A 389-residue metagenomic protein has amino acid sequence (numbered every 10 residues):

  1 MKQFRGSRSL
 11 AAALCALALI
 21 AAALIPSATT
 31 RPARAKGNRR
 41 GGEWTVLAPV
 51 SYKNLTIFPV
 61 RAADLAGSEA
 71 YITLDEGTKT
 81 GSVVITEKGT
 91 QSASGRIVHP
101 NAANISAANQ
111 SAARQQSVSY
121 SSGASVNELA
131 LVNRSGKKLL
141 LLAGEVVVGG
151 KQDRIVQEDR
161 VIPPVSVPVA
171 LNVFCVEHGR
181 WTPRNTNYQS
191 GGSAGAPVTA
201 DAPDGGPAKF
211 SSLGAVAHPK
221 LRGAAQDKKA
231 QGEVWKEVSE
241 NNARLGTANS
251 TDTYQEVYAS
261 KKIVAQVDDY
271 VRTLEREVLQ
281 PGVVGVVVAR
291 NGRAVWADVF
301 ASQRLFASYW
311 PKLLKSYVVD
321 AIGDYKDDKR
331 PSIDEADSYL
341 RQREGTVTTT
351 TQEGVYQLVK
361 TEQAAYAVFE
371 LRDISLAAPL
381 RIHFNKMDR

Functional and structural regions predicted by a protein language model:
K2-C15: Bacterial N-terminal signal peptides that target proteins for export
A13-A23: Bacterial N-terminal signal peptides
R31-A124, A170, F174-V176, R180-R184: N-terminal, Lys/Arg-enriched amphipathic/low-complexity engagement segments that precede the first folded domain
R39, E43, V50, V176-E277 (+2 more regions): Terminal connector regions
L129-K138: Asparagine-centered strand-capping/turn motif at beta-strand->loop junctions
K137-E145: Short, hydrophobic/aromatic beta-strand segments
G149-G195: Intrinsically disordered, low-complexity Pro/Gly/Ser/Thr-rich segments with frequent PxxP/GP/PP motifs and embedded
Q303-R304, W310-R389: Conserved phosphate-interacting/catalytic interface
